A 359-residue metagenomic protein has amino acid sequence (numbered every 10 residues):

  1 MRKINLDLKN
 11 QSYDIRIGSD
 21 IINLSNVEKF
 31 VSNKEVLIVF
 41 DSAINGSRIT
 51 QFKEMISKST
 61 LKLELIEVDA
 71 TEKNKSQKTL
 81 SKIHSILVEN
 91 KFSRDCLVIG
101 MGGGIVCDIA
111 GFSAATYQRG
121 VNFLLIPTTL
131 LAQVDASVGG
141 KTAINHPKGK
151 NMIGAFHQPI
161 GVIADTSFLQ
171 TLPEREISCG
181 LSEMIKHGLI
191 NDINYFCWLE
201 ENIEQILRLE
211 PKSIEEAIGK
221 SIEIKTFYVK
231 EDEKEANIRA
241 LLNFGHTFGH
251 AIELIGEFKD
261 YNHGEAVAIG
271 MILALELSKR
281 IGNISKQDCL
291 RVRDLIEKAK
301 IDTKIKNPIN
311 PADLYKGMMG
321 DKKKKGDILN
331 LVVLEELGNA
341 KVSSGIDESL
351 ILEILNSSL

Functional and structural regions predicted by a protein language model:
M1-C96: ATP/NTP phosphate-donor binding region
R2, S12, N283-L359: C-terminal charged capping/lid subdomain of soluble metabolic enzymes
D7, F112-Q205: A glycine/threonine-rich phosphate-anchoring loop and its flanking beta-alpha core in nucleotide/phosphate-binding
I66, G100-M101, I126: Structural motif
A70-T71, M101-G103, F244-G245: Glycine-rich beta-strand-to-loop/alpha-helix junction loops that act as flexible
I105-F112, Q133-V134, A251: Short glycine/serine/threonine-rich phosphate/pyrophosphate-binding segments that cradle anionic phosphate groups
N202-A312: Active-site segments that bind and position negatively charged phosphate/pyrophosphate groups
